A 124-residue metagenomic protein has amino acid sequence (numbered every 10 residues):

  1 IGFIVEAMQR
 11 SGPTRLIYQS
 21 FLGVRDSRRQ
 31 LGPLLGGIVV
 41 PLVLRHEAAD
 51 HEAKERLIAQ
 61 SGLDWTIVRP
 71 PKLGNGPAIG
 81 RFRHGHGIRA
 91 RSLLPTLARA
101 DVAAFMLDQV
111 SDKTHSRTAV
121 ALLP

Functional and structural regions predicted by a protein language model:
I1-L16, A53: NAD(P)-cofactor binding segment of oxidoreductase domains
S11-T14, G87-P124: Mid/C-terminal beta-alpha module of Rossmann-like enzyme folds, strongest in SDR-family dehydrogenases/epimerases
P13, R25-L31: Conserved class I S-adenosyl-L-methionine
L16-L22, V68-P70: SDR active-site strand-loop-helix element
D26-R28, S61, P77-R83, Q109-T118: Glycine/proline-rich active-site loop of Rossmann-fold NAD(P)-dependent oxidoreductases
Q30-H46, K72, A90-L94: Alpha-helical membrane-targeting segments
E55-P77: Conserved beta-loop-beta element that borders a ligand/cofactor-binding pocket
K72-A90: NAD(P)-dependent short-chain dehydrogenase/reductase
